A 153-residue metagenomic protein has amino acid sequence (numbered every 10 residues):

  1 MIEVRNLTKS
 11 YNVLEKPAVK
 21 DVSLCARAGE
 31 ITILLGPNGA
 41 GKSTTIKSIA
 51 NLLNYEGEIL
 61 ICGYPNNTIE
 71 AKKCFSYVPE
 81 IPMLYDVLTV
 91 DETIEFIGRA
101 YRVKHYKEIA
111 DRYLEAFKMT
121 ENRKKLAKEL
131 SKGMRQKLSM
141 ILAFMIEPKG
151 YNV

Functional and structural regions predicted by a protein language model:
M1-V4, T8-D21, A28: A short, flexible loop at the N-terminus of ABC-type nucleotide-binding domains that lies
G36-G41: Walker A (P-loop) phosphate-binding loop of ABC-type ATPase nucleotide-binding domains
A50: Helix-to-loop junction immediately C-terminal to a conserved catalytic motif
G57-K73: Conserved ABC transporter NBD signature motif
E95, R99-N122: Conserved ABC ATPase "signature" region
L126-G133: Conserved ABC ATPase signature
M140: Hydrophobic anchor residue at the start of the ABC signature
